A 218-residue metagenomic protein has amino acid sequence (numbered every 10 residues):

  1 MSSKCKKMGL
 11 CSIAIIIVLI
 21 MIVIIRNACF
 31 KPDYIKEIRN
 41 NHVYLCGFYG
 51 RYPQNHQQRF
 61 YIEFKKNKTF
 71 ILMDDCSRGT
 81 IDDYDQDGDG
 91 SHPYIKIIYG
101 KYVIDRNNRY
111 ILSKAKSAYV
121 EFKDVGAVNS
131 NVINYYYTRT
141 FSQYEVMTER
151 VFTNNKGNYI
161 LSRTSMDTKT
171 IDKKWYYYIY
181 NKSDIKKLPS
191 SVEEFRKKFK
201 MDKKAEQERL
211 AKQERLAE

Functional and structural regions predicted by a protein language model:
S2-I13, V18-I97, K114-E218: Lipid interaction determinants
N67, K101-I111: A short, structured loop/turn motif at beta-sheet edges
